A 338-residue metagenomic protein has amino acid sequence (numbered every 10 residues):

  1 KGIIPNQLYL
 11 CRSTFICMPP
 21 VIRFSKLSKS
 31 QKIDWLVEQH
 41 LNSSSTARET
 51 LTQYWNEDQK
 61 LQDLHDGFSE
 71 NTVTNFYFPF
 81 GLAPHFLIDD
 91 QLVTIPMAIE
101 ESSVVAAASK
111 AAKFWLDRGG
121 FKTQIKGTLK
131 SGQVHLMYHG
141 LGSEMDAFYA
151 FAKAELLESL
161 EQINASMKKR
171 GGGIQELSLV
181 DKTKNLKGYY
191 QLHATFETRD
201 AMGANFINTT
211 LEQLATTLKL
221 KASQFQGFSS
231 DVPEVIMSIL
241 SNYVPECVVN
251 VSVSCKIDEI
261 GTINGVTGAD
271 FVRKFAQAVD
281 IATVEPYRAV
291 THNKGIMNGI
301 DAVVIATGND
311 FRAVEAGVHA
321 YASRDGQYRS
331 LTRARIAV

Functional and structural regions predicted by a protein language model:
F15-V93, M97, E101, F121 (+1 more regions): Acidic/polar, glycine-rich intrinsically disordered N-terminal extensions of enzymes
D66-F78, S109-F121, E158-K184: Conserved alpha/beta core surface patches that mediate binding of polyanionic ligands
S69, Q91-A98, Q133-G140, Q191-A201 (+3 more regions): Short glycine-rich or small-residue beta-strand-to-loop segments that form or flank ligand, phosphate, metal/Fe-S
F80-A107, R199-I207, T283-G308: Conserved phosphate/anionic-ligand binding catalytic regions in large, soluble enzymes, centered on
L82-I88, L179-K184, G188-T198, V251-G261 (+1 more regions): Short beta-strand elements
F121-A150, A322-V338: A structural-propensity feature for long, helix-poor, extended segments
H139-A215, P286: Intrinsically disordered, low-complexity linker/loop segments enriched in Gly/Pro and charged/polar residues
T209-K219, G227-V338: Glycine-rich anion/phosphate-binding loop at the beta-strand->alpha-helix junction
